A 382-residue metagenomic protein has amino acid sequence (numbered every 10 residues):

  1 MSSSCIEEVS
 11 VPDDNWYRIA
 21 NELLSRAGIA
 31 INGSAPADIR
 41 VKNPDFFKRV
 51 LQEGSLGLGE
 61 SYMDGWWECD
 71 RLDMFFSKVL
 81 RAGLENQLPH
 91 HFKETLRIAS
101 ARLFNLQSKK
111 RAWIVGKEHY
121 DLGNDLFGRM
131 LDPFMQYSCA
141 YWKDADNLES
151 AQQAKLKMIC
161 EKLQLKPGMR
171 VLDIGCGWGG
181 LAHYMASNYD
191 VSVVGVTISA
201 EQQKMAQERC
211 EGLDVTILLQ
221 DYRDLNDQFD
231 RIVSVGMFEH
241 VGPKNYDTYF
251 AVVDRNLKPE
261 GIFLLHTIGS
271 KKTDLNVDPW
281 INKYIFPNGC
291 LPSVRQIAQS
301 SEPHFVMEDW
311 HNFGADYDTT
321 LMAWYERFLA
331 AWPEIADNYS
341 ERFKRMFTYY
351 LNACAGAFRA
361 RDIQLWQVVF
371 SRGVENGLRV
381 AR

Functional and structural regions predicted by a protein language model:
M1-Q153, M158: Feature captures hydrophobic
G168-G175: Conserved class I S-adenosyl-L-methionine
W178-Y189: Conserved SAM-binding loop of SAM-dependent methyltransferases across substrates and taxa, primarily the Class I
E211-Y222: Conserved SAM-binding strand-loop segment of SAM-dependent methyltransferases
R223-I232: A short acidic, Gly/Pro-enriched loop at the edge of an enzyme's catalytic core that lines a small-molecule cofactor
D247-P259: A short glycine-rich, Lys/Arg-flanked "PGG" loop and its adjoining helix->strand segment in the class I
E260-I268: Conserved beta-strand signature within the Rossmann-like core of class I S-adenosyl-L-methionine
I268-R382: Substrate-binding/catalytic lobe of Class I Rossmann-like enzymes that use SAM or dcSAM, i.e., the mid-to-C-terminal
